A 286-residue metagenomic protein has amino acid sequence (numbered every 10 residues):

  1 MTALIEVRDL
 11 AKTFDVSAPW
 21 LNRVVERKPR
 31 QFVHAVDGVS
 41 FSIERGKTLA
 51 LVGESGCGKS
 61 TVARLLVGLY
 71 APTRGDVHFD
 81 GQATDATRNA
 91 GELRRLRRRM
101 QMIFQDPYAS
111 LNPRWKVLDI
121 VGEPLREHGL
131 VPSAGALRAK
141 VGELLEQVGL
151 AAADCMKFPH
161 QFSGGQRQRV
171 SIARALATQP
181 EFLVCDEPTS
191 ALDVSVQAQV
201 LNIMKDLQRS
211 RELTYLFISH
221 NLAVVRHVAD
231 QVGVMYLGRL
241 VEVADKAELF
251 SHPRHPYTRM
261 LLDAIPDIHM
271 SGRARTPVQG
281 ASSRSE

Functional and structural regions predicted by a protein language model:
A3, V16-R27, F32, D245-E286: Short catalytic/signature loops enriched in Gly
E26-R30, T84-Q101, D119, E127 (+3 more regions): ABC ATPase NBD coupling module
V67: Helix-to-loop junction immediately C-terminal to a conserved catalytic motif
G75-D85: Conserved ABC transporter NBD signature motif
G135-A153, L262-D263: Conserved ABC ATPase "signature" region
Q179: Conserved catalytic motifs of ABC-family nucleotide-binding domains
V184, P188, L192, V196-R273: P-loop NTP-binding/switch modules centered on Walker-like glycine-rich loops
